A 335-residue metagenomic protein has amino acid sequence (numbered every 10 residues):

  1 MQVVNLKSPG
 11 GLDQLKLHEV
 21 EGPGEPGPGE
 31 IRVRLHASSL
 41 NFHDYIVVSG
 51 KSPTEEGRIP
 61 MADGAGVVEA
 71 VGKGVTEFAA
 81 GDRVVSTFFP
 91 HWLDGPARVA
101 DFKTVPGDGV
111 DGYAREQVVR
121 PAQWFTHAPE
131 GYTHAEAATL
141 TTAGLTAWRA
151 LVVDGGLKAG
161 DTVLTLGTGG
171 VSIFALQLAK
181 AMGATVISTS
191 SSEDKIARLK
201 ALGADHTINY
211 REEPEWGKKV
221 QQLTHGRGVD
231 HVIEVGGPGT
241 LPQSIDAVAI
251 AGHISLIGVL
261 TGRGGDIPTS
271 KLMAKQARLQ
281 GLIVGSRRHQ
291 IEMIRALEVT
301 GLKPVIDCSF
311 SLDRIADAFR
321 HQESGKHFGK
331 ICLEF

Functional and structural regions predicted by a protein language model:
M1, P242, R287-F335: C-terminal hydrophobic helical "lid"/dimerization subdomain of Rossmann-like NAD(P)H-dependent oxidoreductases
M1-A65, R120, R320-E323, E334: Short N-terminal strand-loop motif that marks the start of NAD(P)H/FAD-dependent oxidoreductase cofactor-binding domains
P23-S38, V48-L93, G109-G112, P129-G131: Glycine-rich beta-strand-centered segment in the early N-terminal region that forms part of a ligand/cofactor-binding
F89-L166: NAD(P)H dinucleotide-binding glycine-rich loop of Rossmann-like/cofactor-binding domains, especially the beta1-alpha1
T162-T168, K180-Q243: Adenosine-nucleotide cofactor-binding segment
S172-I173: N-terminal Rossmann-fold NAD(P) dinucleotide-binding loop
I250-I257, D266-C308: Rossmann-fold dehydrogenase core element
